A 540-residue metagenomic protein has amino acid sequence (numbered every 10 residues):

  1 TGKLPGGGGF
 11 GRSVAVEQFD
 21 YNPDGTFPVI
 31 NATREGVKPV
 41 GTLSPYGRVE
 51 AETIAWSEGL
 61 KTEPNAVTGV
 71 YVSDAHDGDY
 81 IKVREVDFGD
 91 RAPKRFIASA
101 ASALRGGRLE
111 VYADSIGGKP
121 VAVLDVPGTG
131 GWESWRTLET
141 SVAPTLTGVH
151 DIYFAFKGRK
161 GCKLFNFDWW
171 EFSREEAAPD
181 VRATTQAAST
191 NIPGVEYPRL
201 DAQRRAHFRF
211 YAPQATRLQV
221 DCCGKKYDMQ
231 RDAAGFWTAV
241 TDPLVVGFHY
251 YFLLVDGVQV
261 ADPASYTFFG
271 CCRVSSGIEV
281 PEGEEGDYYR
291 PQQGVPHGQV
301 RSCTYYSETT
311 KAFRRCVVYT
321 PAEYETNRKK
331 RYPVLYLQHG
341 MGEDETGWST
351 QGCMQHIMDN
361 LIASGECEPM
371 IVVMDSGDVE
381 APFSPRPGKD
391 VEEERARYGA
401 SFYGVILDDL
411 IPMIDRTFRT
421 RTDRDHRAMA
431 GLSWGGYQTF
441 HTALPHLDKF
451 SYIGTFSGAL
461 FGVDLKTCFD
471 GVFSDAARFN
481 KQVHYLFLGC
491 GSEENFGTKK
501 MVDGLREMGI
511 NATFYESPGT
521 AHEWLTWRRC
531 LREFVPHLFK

Functional and structural regions predicted by a protein language model:
G2-G9: Short, conserved, GDST-rich strand-edge loop motifs in beta-rich repeat architectures
G6, V37, R174, R532-V535: Extended, aromatic/histidine-rich regions of cofactor-dependent oxidoreductases associated with respiratory
R12-A15, I30-D180, G283: Extracytoplasmic
D20-F27: Short loop/turn segments immediately following beta-strands, especially the blade-tip and inter-blade linker loops
G25, G118-P120, G257: Residue-level signal for glycine
E63-E85, D180-Y211, P281-G294: Non-catalytic, glycine-rich low-complexity segments
I81-R84, V123, R136-T140, P193-V195 (+3 more regions): Short structured motifs
L200-Y227, R231-K540: Non-catalytic cap/lid and distal C-terminal segments of serine-dependent acyl enzymes
